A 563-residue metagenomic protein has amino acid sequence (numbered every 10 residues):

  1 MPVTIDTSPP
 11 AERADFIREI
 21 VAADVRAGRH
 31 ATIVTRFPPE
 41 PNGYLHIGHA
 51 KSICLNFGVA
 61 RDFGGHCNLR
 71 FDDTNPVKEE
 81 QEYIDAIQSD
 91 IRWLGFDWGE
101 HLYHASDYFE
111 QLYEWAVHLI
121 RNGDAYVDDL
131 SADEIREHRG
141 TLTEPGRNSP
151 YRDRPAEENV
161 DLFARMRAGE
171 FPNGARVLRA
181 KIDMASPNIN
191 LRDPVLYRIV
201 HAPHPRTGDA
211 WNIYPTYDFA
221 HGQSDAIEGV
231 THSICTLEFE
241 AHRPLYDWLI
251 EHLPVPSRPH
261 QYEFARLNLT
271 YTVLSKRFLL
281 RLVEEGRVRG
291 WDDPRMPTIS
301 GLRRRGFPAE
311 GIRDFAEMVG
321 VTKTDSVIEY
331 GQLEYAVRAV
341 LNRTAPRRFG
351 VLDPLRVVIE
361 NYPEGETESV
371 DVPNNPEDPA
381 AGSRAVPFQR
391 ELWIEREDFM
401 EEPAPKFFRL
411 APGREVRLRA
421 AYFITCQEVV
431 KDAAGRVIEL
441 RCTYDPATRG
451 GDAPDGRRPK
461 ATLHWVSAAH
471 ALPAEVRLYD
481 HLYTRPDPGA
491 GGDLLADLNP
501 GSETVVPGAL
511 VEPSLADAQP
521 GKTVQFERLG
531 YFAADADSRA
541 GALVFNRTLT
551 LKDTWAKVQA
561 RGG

Functional and structural regions predicted by a protein language model:
V3-T4, D72: Anionic, Ser/Thr-rich low-complexity intrinsically disordered regions
P10-S89, P203-T236: N-terminal catalytic cores of NTP/NDP-binding nucleotidyl/phosphoryl-transfer enzymes
A27-R29, G58-H66, D90-G99, N122 (+3 more regions): Secondary-structure transition/capping motifs at alpha-helix termini and the adjoining loop/turn into the next element
P38-N42, R70-K78, E100-E110, D133 (+5 more regions): Conserved short loop/turn motifs at secondary-structure junctions
N75, Q81, H118-L279, V337 (+3 more regions): Active-site cores that bind ATP or allylic diphosphates and position pyrophosphate for catalysis
Y83-F109, W115-H118, G123-Y126: A glycine-rich helix N-cap at a beta->alpha junction
F239-R243, D247-L249, E310-R313, E317-G320 (+1 more regions): Core subunits and conserved enzymes of cellular information-processing and envelope-translocation systems across
S257-A336, V340: Long, charged, mostly alpha-helical binding arms that flank functional sites
